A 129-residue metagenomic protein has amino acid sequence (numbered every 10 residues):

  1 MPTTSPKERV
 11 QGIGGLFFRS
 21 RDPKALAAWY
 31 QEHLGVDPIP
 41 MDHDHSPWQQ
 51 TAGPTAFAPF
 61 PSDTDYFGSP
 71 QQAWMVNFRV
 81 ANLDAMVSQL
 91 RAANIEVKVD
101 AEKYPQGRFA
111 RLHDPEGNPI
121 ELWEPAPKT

Functional and structural regions predicted by a protein language model:
M1-G15, V87-T129: Vicinal oxygen chelate
P2-S5, H43-Q49, S62-D65, N82: Intrinsically disordered, low-complexity boundary segments flanking structured domains
K7-Q11, F17-F57: Core segments of cupin and vicinal oxygen chelate
I13-R21, Q49, D65-R91, R108-H113 (+1 more regions): Vicinal oxygen chelate
M41, F60-T64, V99, E124-A126: Acetyl-CoA-dependent GNAT
P54-A58, G117-I120: Short, charged/polar, Gly/Pro-enriched secondary-structure boundary elements
A58-F60, L112: Short stretches within intrinsically disordered, low-complexity N-terminal or propeptide regions
